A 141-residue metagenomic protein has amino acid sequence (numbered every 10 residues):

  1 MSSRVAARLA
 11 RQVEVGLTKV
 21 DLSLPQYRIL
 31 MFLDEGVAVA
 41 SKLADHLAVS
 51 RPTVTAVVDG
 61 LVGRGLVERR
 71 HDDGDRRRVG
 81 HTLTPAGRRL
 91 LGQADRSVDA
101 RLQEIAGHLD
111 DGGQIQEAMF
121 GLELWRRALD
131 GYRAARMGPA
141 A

Functional and structural regions predicted by a protein language model:
M1-V20, L66, Q116, L129-Y132 (+2 more regions): N-terminal leader segment of winged-helix/HTH proteins
S3, A7, A48, R88-D95: Short amphipathic alpha-helical segments with heptad-repeat character
S3, D34-V37, T84, M119-R126: Generic structural concept
R11-T53, A141: N-terminal helix-turn-helix DNA-binding core of bacterial DNA-binding proteins
D21, S41, H71, L109-G113 (+1 more regions): Short coil/turn residues that cap or connect secondary-structure elements
G36-V39, G60-R64, A128: Amphipathic alpha-helical interaction surfaces
D59-E117, E123: Charged, amphipathic alpha-helical coiled-coil/dimerization segments
